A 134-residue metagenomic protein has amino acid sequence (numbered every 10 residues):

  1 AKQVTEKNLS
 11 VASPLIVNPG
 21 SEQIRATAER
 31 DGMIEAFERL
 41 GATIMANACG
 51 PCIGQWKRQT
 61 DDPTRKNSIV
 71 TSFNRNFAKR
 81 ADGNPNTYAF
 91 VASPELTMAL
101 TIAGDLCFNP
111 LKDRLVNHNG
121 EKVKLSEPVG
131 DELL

Functional and structural regions predicted by a protein language model:
A1-A28, G32: Non-catalytic terminal/interface segments that mediate subunit docking, oligomerization, and allosteric communication
A1-Q3, D31-I34, D61, P85-A89: Short, solvent-exposed amphipathic alpha-helical segments in soluble enzyme and RNA/protein-processing domains
L9-V11, T43-L134: Mobile "lid/hinge" segments at catalytic clefts and subdomain interfaces of large enzymes
A28-T43: Acidic, Ser/Thr-rich peripheral helices and adjacent loops at domain boundaries
